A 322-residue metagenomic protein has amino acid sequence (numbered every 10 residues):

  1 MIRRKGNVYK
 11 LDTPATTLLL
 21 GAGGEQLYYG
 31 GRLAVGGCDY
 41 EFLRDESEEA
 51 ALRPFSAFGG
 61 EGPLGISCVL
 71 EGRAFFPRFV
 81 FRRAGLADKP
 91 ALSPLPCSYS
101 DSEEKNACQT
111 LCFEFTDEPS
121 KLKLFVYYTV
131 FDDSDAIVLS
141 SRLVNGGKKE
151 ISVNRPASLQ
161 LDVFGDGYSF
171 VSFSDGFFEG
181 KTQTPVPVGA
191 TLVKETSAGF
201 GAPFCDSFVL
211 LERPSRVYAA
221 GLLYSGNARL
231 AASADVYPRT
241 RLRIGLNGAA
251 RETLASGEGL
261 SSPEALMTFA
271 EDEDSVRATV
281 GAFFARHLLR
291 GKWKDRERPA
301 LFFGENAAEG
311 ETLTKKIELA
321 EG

Functional and structural regions predicted by a protein language model:
M1-G6, K10-P14, L18, C108 (+1 more regions): Membrane engagement elements in two modes
M1-V8, V236-A255: Short acidic, Pro/Gly- and aromatic-enriched capping/linker segments at domain boundaries
N7, E25-A234, P238, G248: Polysaccharide-binding surfaces and accessory modules of carbohydrate-active proteins
Y9, T16-L18, F75, L124 (+1 more regions): Short, isolated positions in well-ordered beta-strands
A15, S141, G257: Conserved, mostly hydrophobic/aromatic
F76, F81, L92-P94, E252-E271: Short Pro-Gly-centered flexible turn/kink motifs
L222-G226, L266-F284, K292-W293: Acidic/glycine-rich phosphate/pyrophosphate-binding loops and surrounding catalytic core that coordinate Mg2+
R277-G322: An acidic-aromatic substrate-binding cleft motif
